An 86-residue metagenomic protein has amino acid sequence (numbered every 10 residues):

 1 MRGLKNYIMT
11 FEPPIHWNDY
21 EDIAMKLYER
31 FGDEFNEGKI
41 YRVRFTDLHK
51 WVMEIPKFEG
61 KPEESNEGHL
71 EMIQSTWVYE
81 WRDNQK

Functional and structural regions predicted by a protein language model:
M1-Y7: N-terminal amphipathic/basic-hydrophobic helices that include classical n-h-c signal peptides and signal-anchor
Y7-K86: A charge-rich, low-complexity, intrinsically flexible signal that marks solvent-exposed coils, linkers, repeats
